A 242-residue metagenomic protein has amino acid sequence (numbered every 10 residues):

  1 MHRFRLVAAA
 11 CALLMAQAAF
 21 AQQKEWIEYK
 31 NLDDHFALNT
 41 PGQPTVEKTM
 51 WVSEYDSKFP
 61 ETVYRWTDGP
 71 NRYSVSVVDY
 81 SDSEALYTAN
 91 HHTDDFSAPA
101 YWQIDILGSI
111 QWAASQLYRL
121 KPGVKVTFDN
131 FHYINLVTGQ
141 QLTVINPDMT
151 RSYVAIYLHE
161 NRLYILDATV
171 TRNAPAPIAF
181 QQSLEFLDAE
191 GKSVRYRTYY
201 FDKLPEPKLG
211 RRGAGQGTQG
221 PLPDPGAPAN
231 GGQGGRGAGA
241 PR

Functional and structural regions predicted by a protein language model:
M1-A8: Bacterial N-terminal signal peptides that target proteins for export
A8-A16: Bacterial N-terminal signal peptides
M15-Q23: Sec/Tat signal peptide C-region and signal peptidase I cleavage site
Q22-P60, G123-K125, Y133-L136, R195-D202: N-terminal "mature-domain start" segment
L32, P44, A98, Q103 (+3 more regions): Surface-exposed amphipathic alpha-helical segments
N39, Q43, D68-R72, V137 (+1 more regions): Short, solvent-exposed coil/turn segments at beta-strand boundaries
M50-R151, P225, R236, R242: Conserved polar/disulfide-associated segments of primarily extracytoplasmic proteins
K208-R242: Disordered, low-complexity segments in secreted/periplasmic proteins that are enriched in proline
